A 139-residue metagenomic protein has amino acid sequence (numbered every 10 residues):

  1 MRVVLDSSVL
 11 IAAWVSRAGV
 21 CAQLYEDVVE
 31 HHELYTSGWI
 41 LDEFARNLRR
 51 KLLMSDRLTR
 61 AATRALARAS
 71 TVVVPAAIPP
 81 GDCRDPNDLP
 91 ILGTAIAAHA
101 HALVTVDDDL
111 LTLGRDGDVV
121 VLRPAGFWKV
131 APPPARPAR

Functional and structural regions predicted by a protein language model:
M1-T36: Short, well-structured N-terminal submotif of metal-dependent ribonuclease cores
L5-D6, V73-A76, V104-V106: Short beta-strands and strand-loop turn motifs
D6-S7, S37, V106-D107, R123: A secondary-structure boundary/capping signal
S16-R17, L48, R115-G117: Short amphipathic alpha-helical segments
V20-Q23, L53, V120-V121: Glycine-rich, phosphate-binding/catalytic loops in enzymes
Y25-D82: PIN-domain endoribonuclease scaffold, especially VapC-family toxins
R60-T63, G93, P132: TIR-domain catalytic/interaction hotspot
D82-D85, L89, I96, H101-A102 (+1 more regions): Acidic, PIN/NYN-like endoribonuclease modules and their adjacent C-terminal/linker elements
